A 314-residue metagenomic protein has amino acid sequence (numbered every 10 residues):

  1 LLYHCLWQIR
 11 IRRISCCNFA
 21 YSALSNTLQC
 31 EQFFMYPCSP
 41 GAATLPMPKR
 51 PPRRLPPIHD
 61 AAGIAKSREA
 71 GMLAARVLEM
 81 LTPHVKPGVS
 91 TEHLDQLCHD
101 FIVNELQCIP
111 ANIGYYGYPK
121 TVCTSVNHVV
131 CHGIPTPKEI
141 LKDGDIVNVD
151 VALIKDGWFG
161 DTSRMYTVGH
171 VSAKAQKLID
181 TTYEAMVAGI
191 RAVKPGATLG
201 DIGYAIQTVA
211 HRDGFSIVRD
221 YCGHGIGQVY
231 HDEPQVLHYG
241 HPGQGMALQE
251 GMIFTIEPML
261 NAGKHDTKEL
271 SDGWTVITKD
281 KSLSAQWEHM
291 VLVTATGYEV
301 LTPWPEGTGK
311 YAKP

Functional and structural regions predicted by a protein language model:
L1, S15, Y21-P314: Active-site neighborhoods and metal-handling regions in enzymes and metal-associated proteins
R10-R13: Basic polycationic patches enriched in arginine
